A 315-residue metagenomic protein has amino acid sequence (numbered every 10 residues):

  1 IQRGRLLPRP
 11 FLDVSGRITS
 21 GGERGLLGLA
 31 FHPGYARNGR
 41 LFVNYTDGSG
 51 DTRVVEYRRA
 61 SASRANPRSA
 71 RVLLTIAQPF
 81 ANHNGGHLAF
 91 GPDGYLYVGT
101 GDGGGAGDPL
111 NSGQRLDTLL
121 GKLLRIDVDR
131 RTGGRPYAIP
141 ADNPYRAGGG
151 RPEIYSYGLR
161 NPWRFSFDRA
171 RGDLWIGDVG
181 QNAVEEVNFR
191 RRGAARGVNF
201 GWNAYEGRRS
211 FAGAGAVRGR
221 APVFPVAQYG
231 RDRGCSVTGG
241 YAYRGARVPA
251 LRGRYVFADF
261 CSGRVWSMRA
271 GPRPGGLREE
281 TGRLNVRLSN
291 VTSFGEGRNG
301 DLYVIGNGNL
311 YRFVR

Functional and structural regions predicted by a protein language model:
I1-G107, R164-F167, G172-V184, R233-P272 (+1 more regions): Acidic, Gly/Ser/Thr-rich repeat motifs that build Ca2+-stabilized beta-propeller blades
I1-S20, Y57-P79, L116-N161, R171 (+3 more regions): Blade-edge beta-strand/turn elements of extracellular beta-propeller and related beta-sheet repeat scaffolds
A89, D117, S156, S166-D168 (+1 more regions): Well-ordered beta-strand positions
P109-L116: Short turn/helix-capping motifs enriched in Asx and small/polar residues
L174-Q181, R190-G197, G201-A242, R247-V248: Extracellular protease catalytic domains of secreted zymogens
N290-S293: Repeated scaffold domains used in trafficking and secretory/extracellular systems, primarily beta-propellers
